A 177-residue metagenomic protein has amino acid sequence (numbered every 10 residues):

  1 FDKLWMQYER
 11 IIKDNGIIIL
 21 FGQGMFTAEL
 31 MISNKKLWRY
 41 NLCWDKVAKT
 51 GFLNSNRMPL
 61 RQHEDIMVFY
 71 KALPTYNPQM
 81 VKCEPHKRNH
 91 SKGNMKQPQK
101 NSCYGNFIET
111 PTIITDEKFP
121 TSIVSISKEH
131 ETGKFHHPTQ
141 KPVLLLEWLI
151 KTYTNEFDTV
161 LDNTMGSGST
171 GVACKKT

Functional and structural regions predicted by a protein language model:
F1-T177: Core catalytic lobe of class I
